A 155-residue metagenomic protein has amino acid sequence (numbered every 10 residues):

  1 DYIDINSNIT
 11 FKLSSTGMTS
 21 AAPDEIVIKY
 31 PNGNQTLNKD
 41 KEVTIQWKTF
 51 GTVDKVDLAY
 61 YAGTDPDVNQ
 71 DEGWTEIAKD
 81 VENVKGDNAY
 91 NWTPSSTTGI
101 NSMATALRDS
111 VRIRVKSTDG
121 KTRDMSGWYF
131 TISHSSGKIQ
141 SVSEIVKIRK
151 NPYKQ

Functional and structural regions predicted by a protein language model:
D1-I145, R149: Extended, solvent-exposed regions of the mature portions of secreted/cell-surface glycoproteins
